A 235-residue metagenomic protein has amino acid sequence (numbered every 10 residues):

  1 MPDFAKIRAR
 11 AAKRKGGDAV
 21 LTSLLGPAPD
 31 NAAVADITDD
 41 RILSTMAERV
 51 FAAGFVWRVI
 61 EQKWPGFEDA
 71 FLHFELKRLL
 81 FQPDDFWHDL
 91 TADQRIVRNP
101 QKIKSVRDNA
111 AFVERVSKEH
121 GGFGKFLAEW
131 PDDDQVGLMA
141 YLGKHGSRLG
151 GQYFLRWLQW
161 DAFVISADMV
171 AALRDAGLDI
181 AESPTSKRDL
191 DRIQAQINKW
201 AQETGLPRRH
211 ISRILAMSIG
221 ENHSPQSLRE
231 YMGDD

Functional and structural regions predicted by a protein language model:
M1-N99, I103, I214-E221, L228-D235: N-terminal polyanion-binding entry modules of DNA glycosylases/AP lyases and select other DNA-binding proteins
M1-P27, F126-D235: C-terminal accessory module of base-excision DNA glycosylases/AP lyases that mediates lesion recognition and DNA
R49-A53, F74, D93, V113 (+3 more regions): Alpha-helix C-capping/helix-to-loop hinge sites
A70-H145: Alpha-helical ds-nucleic-acid-binding substructure associated with the helix-hairpin-helix region of base-excision DNA
